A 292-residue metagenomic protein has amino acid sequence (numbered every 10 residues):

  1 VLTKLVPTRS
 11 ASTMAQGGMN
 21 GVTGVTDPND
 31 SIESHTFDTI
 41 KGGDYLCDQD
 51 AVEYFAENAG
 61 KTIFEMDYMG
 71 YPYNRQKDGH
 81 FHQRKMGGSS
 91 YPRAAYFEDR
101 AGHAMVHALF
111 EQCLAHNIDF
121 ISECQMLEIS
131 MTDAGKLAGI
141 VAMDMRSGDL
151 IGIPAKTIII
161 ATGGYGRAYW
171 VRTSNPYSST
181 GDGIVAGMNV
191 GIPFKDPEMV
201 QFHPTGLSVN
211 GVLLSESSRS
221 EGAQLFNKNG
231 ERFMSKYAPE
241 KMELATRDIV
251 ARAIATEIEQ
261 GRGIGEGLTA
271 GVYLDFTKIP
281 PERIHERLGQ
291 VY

Functional and structural regions predicted by a protein language model:
V1-M19, T26-D27: Glycine-rich FAD pyrophosphate-binding loop
A15-N20, G43-L46, R84-R93, T162-R167 (+1 more regions): Gly-rich Lys/Arg/Thr-decorated short loops/hinges at beta-loop-alpha junctions or inter-strand turns that position
G21-F55: Glycine-rich active-site loop/strand segments that organize a redox cofactor
C47-G60, R93-E111, I121, T173-G181 (+2 more regions): Short beta-strand to alpha-helix junction loop
E65-D149, P154, A161, H203 (+2 more regions): Conserved redox-cofactor binding core of oxidoreductases
G152-G163, G187, G230: Short hydrophobic core segments
A168-V190: A conserved FAD-binding loop/helix module that cradles the flavin
A186, I192-Y292: An anion/pyrophosphate-binding glycine-rich loop and adjacent beta-alpha core in soluble alpha-beta enzymes
